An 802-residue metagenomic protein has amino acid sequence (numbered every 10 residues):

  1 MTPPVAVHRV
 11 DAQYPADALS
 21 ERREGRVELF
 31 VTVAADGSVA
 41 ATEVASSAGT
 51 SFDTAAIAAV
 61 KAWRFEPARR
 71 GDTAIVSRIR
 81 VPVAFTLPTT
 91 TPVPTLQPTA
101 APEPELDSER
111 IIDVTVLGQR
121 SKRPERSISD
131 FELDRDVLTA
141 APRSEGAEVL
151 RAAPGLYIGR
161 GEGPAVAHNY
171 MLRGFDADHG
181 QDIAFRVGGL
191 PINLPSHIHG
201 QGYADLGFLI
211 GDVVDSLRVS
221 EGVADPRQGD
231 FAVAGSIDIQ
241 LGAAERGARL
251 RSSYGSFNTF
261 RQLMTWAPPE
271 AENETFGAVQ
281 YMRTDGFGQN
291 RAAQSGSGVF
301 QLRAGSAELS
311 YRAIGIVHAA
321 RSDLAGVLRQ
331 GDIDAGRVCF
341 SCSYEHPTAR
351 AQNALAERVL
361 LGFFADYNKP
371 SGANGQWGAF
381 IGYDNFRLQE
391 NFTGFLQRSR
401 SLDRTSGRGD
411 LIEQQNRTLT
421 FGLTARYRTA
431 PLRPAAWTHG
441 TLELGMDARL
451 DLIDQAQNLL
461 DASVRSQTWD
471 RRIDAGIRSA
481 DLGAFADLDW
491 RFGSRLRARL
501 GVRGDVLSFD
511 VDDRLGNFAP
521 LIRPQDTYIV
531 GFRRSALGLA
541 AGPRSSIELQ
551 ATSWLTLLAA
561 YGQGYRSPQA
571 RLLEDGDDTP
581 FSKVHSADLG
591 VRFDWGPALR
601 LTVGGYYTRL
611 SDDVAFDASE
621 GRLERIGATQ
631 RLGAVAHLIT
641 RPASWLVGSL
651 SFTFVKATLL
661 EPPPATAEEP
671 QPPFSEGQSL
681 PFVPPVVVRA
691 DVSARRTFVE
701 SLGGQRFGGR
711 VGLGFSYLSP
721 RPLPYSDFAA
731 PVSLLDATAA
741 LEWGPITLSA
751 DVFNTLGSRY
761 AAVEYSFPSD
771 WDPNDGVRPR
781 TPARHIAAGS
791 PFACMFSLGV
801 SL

Functional and structural regions predicted by a protein language model:
M1-P3, T89-T139, A147, V187: Short, acidic, small-residue-rich periplasmic hinge/interaction motif at the N-terminus of Gram-negative outer-membrane
E145-L194: Extracytoplasmic beta-strand/coil segments of soluble accessory domains associated with Gram-negative outer-membrane
L190-E221, Q240: Short acidic/polar hinge/loop motifs at secondary-structure boundaries that mediate gating or recognition
Y254-R283, F287-V327, A351-N374, W490 (+2 more regions): Transmembrane beta-barrel wall of Gram-negative outer-membrane proteins
G305-I316, A354-P520, E548-Q550, T602: Face-selective signature of the C-terminal outer-membrane beta-barrel domain
D366, G375-F392, Q550, T556-G564 (+1 more regions): Membrane-embedded beta-barrel scaffold of Gram-negative outer-membrane proteins
R428, R491-S494, A498, V506-L507 (+3 more regions): Gram-negative outer-membrane beta-barrel transporters
S716, P720-P722, A740-L802: C-terminal beta-signal and adjacent terminal beta-strands/loops of Gram-negative outer-membrane beta-barrel proteins
